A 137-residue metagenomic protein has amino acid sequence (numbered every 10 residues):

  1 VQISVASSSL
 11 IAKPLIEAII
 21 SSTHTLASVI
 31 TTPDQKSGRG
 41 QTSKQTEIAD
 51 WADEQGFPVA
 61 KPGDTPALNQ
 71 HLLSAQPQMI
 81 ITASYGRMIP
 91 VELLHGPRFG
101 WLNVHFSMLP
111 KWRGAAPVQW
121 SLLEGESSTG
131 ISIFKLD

Functional and structural regions predicted by a protein language model:
V1, A52, S74, Q78-M79: Catalytic cores of RNA-modifying enzymes
V1-G40: N-terminal Rossmann-like dinucleotide-binding module
S22, Q55, G96-P97: Short, structured coil segments at secondary-structure junctions
L26, P58-V59, G100-W101: Hydrophobic beta-strand scaffold residues
Q35-D53: N-terminal beta-loop-helix "entrance" segment that forms/cooperates in small-molecule cofactor or anionic ligand
P58-L68: Glycine-rich, highly charged phosphate/nucleotide-binding loops
P66-Q76: Short amphipathic alpha-helix with an adjacent loop that forms part of the alpha/beta core around
M79-D137: Donor/substrate-binding cores of folate-linked one-carbon enzymes
